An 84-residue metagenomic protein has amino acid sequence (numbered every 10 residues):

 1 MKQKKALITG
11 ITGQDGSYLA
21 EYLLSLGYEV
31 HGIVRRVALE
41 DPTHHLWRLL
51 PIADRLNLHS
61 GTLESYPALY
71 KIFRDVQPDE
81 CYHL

Functional and structural regions predicted by a protein language model:
M1-L84: N-terminal Rossmann-like NAD(P)+-binding domain of SDR-like oxidoreductases, especially those catalyzing
